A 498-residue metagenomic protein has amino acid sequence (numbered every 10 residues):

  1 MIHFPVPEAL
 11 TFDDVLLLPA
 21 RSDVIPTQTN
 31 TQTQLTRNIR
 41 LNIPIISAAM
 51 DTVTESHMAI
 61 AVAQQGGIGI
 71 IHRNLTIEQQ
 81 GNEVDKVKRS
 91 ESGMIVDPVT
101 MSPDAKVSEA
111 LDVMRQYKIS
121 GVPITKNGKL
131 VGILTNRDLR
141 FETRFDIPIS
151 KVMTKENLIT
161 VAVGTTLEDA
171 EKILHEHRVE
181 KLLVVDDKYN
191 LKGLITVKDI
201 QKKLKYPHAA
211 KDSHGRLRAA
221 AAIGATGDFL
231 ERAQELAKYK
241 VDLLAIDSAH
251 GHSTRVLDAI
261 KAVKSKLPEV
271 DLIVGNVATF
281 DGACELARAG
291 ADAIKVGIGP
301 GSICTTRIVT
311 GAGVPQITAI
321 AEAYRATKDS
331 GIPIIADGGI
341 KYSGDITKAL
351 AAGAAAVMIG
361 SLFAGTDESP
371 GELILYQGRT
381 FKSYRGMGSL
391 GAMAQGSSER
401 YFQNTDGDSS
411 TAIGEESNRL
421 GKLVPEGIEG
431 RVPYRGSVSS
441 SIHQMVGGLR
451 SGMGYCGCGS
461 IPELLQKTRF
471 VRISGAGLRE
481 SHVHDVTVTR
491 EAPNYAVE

Functional and structural regions predicted by a protein language model:
M1-D23, S102, A162, A222 (+2 more regions): Alpha/beta catalytic cores of nucleotide-metabolism and tRNA/nucleoside-modifying enzymes
T27, T76-D85, E142-D146, N190-A210 (+5 more regions): Active-site-adjacent beta->alpha loops and helix N-cap segments on the catalytic face of soluble alpha/beta enzymes
T27-L41, A48-M50, Q79-Y117, I124-T125 (+5 more regions): Bateman/CBS regulatory modules and CBS-like beta-alpha motifs in cytosolic regions of diverse proteins
R40-S47, G93-P98, D212-A222, V263-A278 (+2 more regions): Short beta-strand/loop segments at the ligand-binding rim of alpha/beta enzyme cores
H57-I60, E231-K238, L272, A278-V296 (+2 more regions): Catalytic cores of alpha/beta
Q64-Q79, V241-S253, D292-T310, I340-I374: Glycine-rich phosphate-binding active-site loops on the catalytic face of alpha/beta enzymes
I71-N74, T100-M101, G121-P123, T160-A162 (+6 more regions): Catalytic beta/alpha-barrel core
R73-V87, I124-T143, L174, V184-K203 (+2 more regions): Terminal amphipathic helices with adjacent charged low-complexity linkers/tails
